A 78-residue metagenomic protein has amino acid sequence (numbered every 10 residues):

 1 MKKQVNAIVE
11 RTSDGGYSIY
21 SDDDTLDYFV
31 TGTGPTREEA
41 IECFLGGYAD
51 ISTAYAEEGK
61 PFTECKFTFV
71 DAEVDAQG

Functional and structural regions predicted by a protein language model:
M1-V5, D14, Y28, E38-G78: Short, charged, surface-exposed hinge/linker loops at domain edges that act as mobile lids or interdomain connectors
V9-D27: Short aromatic-glycine-(Arg/Gly/Cys) micro-motifs in beta-strand/loop hairpins
T33-G34: A structural signal for short, well-ordered beta-strand elements
